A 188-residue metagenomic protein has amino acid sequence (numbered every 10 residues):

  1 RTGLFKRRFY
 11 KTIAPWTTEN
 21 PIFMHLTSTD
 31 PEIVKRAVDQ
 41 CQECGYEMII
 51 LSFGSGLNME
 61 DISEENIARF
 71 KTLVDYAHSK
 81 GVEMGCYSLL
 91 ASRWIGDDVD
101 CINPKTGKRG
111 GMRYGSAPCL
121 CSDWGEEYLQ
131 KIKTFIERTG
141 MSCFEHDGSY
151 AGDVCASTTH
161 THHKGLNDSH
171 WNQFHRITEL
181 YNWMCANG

Functional and structural regions predicted by a protein language model:
R1-G85, L90-D98: Conserved structural scaffold segments of CAZyme catalytic domains across common CAZy folds
T12, A37-V38, I132-K133, Y181-W183: Generic recognition of flexible, low-complexity loop/linker segments
E19-P31, S52-A68, G110-L129, T161-R176: The substrate-binding groove and active-site-proximal loops of carbohydrate-active enzymes, especially glycoside
D30, E65-D75, S79, E83-M141 (+1 more regions): Active-site-adjacent "subsite" loops/lids of carbohydrate-active enzymes
G45, T139-G140, G188: Residues at helix C-cap/C′ positions in short coil/turn segments immediately following an alpha-helix
I50-E64, W94-G110, M141-W171: Active-site-proximal loop/short-helix segments that contain or immediately flank catalytic acid/base residue(s)
R69-M84, D168-G188: Alpha-helix-loop-beta-strand connector modules within alpha/beta enzyme cores
